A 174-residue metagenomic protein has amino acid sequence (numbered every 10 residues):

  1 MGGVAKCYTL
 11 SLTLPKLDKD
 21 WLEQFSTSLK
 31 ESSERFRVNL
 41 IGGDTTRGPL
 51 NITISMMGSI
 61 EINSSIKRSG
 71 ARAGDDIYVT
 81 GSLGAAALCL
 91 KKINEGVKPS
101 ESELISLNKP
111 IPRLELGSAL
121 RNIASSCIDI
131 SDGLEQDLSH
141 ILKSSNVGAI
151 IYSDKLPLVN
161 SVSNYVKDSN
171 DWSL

Functional and structural regions predicted by a protein language model:
M1-L174: Helix-biased detector of long, well-ordered alpha-helical tracts
